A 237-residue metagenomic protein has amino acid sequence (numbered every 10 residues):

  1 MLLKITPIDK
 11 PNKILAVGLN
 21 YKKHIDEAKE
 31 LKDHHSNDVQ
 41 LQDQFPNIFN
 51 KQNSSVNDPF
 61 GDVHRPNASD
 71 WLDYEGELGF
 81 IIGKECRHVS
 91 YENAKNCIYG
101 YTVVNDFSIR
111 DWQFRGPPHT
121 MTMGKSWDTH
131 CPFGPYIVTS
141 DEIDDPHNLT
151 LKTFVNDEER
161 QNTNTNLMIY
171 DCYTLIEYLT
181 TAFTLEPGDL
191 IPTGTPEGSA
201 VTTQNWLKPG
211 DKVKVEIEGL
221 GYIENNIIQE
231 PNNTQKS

Functional and structural regions predicted by a protein language model:
M1-N67, Y74: Extended, compositionally biased flexible segments
L2-P7, N20, H24, R110-S237: Catalytic-pocket segment enriched in acidic/His residues
L3-T6, S36-V39, V63-L72, C86-N93 (+3 more regions): A generic local secondary-structure boundary/capping motif
K13-L15, P46-I48, S54-S55, E77-G79 (+5 more regions): Structural motif
V17, E27-A28, N50, P59 (+6 more regions): Short beta-strand-to-turn element immediately C-terminal to the catalytic PLP-Schiff-base lysine in fold type I
D26-A28, P59-D62, V89-A94, W112-P117 (+1 more regions): A short secondary-structure junction signal
D38-Q42, N47, G100-F107, S126-D128 (+1 more regions): Gly/Ser/Thr-rich active-site loops/lids in small-molecule metabolic enzymes that frequently grip phosphoryl groups
Q52, D58-Y99, V104-S108: Non-heme Fe(II) oxygenase catalytic core, chiefly the N-lobe of the double-stranded beta-helix
